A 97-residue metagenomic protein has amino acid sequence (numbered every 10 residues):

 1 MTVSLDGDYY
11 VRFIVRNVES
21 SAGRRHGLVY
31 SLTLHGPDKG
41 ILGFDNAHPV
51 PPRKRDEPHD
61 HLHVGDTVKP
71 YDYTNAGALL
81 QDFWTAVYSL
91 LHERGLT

Functional and structural regions predicted by a protein language model:
M1-P58: The feature represents the first ordered module of a protein
V18, H35, P49, V64-D66 (+2 more regions): Short linear sequence elements within intrinsically disordered, low-complexity coil regions
P52, H61-V64, L96: Solvent-exposed, non-transmembrane amphipathic alpha-helical segments
E57-Y71: Short helix/strand-capping connector loops at secondary-structure junctions
T67-T97: Short, compact, well-ordered microdomains
